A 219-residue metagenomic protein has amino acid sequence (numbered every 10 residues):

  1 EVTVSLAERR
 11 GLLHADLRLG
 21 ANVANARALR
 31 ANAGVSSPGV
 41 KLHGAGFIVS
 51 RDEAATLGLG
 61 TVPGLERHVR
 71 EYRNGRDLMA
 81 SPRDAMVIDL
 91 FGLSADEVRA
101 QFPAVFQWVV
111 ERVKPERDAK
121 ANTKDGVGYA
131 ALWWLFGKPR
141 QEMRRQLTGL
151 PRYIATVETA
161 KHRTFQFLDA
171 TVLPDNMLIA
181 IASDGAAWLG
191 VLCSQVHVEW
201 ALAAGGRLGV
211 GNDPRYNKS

Functional and structural regions predicted by a protein language model:
V2-S219: Polybasic, glycine- and aromatic-enriched phosphate-binding surface used to engage nucleic acids
